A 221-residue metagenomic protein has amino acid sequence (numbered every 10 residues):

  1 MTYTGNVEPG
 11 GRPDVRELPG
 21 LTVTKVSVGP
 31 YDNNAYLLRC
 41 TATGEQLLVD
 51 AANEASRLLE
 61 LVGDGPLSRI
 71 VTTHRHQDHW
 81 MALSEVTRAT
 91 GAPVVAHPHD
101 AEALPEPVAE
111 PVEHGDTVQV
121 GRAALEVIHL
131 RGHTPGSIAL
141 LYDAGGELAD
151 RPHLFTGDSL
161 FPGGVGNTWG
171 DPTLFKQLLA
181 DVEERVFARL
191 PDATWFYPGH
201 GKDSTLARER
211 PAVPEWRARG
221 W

Functional and structural regions predicted by a protein language model:
T2-L18, A207-W221: Acidic, His/Gly-rich catalytic cores of divalent-metal-dependent hydrolytic chemistry
R12-G65, A139-G157: Conserved beta-strand hairpin/beta-sheet module of binuclear metal-dependent hydrolase folds, prominently
V26-V28, A109, H129-R131: Short Gly/Pro-enriched turn/cap motifs at secondary-structure boundaries
L38, D50, H74, V86 (+4 more regions): Divalent metal-coordination and catalytic microenvironments
Q46, N53-E126, D143, D150-P152 (+2 more regions): Active-site HxH/HxHxD metal-binding segment of metal-dependent hydrolases
I70-W80, I128-S137, F196-D203: Histidine-centered catalytic micro-motifs
P135-W221: Metallo-beta-lactamase
